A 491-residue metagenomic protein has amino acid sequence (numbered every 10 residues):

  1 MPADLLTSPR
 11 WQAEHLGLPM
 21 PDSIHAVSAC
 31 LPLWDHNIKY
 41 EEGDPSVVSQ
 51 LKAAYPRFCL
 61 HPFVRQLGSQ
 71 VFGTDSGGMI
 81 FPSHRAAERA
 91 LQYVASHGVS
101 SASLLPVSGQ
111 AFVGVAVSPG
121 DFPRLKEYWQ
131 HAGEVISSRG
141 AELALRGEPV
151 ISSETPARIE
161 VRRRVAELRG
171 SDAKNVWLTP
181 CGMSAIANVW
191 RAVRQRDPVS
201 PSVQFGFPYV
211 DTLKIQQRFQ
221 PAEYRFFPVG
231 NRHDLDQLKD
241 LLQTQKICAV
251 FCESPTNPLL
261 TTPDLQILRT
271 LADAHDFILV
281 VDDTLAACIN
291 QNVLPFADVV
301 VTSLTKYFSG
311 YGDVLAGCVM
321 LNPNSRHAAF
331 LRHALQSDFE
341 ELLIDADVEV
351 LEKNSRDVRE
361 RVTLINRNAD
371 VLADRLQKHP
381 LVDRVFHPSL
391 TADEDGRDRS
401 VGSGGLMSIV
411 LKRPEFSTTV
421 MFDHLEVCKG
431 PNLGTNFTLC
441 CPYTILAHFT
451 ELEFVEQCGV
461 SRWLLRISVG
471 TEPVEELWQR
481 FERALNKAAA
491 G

Functional and structural regions predicted by a protein language model:
P2-S184, A192, F205-F219, L235: Conserved N-terminal alpha-helix of the aminotransferase class I/II PLP-enzyme fold
A3, S8, E14-V47, F330 (+3 more regions): Structural motif of enzymes handling amino- and sulfur-group chemistry
L168, N175-H379, F386, A392: Conserved PLP-enzyme active-site core in the AAT-like
V176, H379-P388, P431-N436, G491: Flexible, glycine/charged-enriched surface loops at secondary-structure junctions
T302, L390-D395, T444-V455: Short amphipathic beta-strand starts and helix->beta connectors
D338-F339, H424-T435, A484-G491: A common structural junction motif
D423-L452: Conserved PLP cofactor-binding pocket of PLP-dependent enzymes
